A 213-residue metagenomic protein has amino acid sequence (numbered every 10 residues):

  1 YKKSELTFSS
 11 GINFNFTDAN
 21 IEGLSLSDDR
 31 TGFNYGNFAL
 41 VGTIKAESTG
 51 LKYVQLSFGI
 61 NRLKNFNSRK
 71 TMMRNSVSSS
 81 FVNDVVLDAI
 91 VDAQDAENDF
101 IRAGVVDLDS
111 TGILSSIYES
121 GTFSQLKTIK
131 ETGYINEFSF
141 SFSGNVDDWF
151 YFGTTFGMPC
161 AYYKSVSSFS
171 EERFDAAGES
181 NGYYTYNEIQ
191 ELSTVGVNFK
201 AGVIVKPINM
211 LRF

Functional and structural regions predicted by a protein language model:
Y1-F213: Subset of outer-membrane beta-barrel
